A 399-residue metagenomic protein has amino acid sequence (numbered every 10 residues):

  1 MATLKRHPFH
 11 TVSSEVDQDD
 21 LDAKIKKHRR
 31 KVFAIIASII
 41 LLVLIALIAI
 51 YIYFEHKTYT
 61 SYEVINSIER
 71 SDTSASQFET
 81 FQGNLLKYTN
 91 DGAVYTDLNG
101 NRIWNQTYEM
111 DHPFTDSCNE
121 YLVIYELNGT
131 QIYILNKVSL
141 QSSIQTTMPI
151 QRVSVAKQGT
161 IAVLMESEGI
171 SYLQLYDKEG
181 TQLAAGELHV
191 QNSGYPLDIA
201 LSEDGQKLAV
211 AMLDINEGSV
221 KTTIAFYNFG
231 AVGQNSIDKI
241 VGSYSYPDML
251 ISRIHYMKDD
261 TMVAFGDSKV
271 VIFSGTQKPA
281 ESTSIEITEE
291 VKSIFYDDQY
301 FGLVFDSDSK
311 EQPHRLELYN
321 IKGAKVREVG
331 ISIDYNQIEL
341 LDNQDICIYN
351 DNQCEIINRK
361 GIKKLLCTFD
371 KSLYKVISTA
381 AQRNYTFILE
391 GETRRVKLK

Functional and structural regions predicted by a protein language model:
M1-V32: N-terminal Lys/Arg-rich, disordered targeting/topogenic segments
A34-Y51: Hydrophobic membrane-insertion alpha-helices, especially the h-region of bacterial N-terminal signal peptides
K57-S71, G100-T107, V138-Q145, Q182-H189 (+4 more regions): A short beta-strand motif characteristic of beta-propeller blades
R70-T80, Y108-E120, M148-G159, N192-L201 (+5 more regions): Repeated scaffold domains used in trafficking and secretory/extracellular systems, primarily beta-propellers
L85, L122, T160-A162, G205-L208 (+4 more regions): Hydrophobic beta-strand positions that form the internal "hydrophobic ladder" of WD40/Gbeta-like beta-propeller blades
G92-V94, T130-I134, G169-L175, N216-N228 (+4 more regions): Structural motif
P113-G218: Non-cytosolic head/periplasmic domains of membrane-anchored proteins
L197-I321, E328: Acidic, serine/threonine- and glycine-rich low-complexity intrinsically disordered segments that serve as flexible
